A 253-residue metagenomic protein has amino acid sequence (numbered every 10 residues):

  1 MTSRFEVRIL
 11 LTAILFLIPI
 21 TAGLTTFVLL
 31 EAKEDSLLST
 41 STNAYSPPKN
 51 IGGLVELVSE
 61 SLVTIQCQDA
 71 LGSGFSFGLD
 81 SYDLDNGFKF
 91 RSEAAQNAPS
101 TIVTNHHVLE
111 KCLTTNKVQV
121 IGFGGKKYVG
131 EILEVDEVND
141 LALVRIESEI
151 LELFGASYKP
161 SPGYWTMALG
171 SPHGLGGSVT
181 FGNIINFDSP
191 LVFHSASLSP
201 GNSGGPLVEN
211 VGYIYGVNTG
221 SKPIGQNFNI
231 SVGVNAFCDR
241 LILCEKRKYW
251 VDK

Functional and structural regions predicted by a protein language model:
M1-L17: N-terminal Sec-pathway targeting helices
R4-E6, E209-K253: C-terminal subregion of chymotrypsin/trypsin-like serine protease catalytic domains
A13, L17-L29: Hydrophobic alpha-helical membrane-insertion segments, chiefly the h-region of N-terminal signal peptides
F27-F90, T101-I102, F187, R240-K253: N-terminal activation segment of mature serine protease catalytic domains
A70-L71, Y82-D85, N97-G170, G174-S178 (+2 more regions): Conserved active-site neighborhood of the chymotrypsin/trypsin-like protease fold
G74-S76, G130-I132, I184: Conserved hydrophobic positions within beta-strands
F75, L198-N218: Catalytic nucleophile loop of clan PA
G174-G182, G225-Q226: Short, Lys/Arg- and Gly-enriched loop/turn segments at beta-strand edges
